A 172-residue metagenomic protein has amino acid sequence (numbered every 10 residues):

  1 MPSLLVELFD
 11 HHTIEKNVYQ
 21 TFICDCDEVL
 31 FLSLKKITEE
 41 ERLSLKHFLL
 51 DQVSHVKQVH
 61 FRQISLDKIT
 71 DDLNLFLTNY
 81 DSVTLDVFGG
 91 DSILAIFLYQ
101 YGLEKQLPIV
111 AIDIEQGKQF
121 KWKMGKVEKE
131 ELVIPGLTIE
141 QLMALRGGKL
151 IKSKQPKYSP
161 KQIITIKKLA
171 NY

Functional and structural regions predicted by a protein language model:
M1-S82, I96-Y172: Long, low-complexity, Lys/Arg-enriched
S82-F88: Short glycine-rich phosphate-binding loop at a beta-alpha junction
